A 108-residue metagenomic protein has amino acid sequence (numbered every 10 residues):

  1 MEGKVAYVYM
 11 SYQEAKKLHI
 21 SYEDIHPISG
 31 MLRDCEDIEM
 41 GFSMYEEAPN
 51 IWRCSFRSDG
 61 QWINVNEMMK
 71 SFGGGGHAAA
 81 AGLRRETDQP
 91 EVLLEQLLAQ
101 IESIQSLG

Functional and structural regions predicted by a protein language model:
M1-S71, G76-G108: Hydrophobic helix-and-loop "lid/oligomerization" segment in the mid-to-C-terminal part of catalytic domains
